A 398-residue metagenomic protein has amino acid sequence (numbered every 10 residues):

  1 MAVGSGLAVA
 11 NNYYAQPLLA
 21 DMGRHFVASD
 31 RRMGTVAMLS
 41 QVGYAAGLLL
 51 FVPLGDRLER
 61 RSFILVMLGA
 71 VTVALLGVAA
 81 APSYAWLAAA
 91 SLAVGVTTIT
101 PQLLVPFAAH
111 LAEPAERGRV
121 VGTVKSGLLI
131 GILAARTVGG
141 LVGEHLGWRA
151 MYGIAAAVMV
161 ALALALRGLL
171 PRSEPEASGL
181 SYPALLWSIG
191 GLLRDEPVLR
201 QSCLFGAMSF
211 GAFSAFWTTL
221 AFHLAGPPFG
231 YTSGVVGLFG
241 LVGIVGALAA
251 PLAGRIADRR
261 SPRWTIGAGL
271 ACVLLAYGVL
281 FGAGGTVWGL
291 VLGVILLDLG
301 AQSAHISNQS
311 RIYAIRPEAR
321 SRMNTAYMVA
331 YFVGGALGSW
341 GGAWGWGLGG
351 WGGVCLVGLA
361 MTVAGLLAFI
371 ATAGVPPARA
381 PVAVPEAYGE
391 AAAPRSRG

Functional and structural regions predicted by a protein language model:
V27, E59, A80-A85, A283-G284: Helix-breaking motifs and short loop linkers at transmembrane-helix boundaries and internal kinks in secondary membrane
A46-P82: Conserved MFS/SLC helix-loop-helix module at the cytosolic interface between two early adjacent transmembrane helices
L48-E59, L248-S261, W346: Helix-to-loop junctions at the C-terminal end of transmembrane segments in multipass secondary transporters
S91-L128: Cytoplasmic helix-loop-helix junction between adjacent transmembrane helices in 12-TM secondary transporters
T123-G168: Helix-loop-helix hairpin linking two adjacent transmembrane segments in secondary transporters
A157-E176, A368-T372: C-terminal membrane-cytosol helix-exit motif in multi-pass small-molecule transporters
P171-C203: Juxtamembrane intracellular "pre-TM" segments in multi-pass secondary transporters
